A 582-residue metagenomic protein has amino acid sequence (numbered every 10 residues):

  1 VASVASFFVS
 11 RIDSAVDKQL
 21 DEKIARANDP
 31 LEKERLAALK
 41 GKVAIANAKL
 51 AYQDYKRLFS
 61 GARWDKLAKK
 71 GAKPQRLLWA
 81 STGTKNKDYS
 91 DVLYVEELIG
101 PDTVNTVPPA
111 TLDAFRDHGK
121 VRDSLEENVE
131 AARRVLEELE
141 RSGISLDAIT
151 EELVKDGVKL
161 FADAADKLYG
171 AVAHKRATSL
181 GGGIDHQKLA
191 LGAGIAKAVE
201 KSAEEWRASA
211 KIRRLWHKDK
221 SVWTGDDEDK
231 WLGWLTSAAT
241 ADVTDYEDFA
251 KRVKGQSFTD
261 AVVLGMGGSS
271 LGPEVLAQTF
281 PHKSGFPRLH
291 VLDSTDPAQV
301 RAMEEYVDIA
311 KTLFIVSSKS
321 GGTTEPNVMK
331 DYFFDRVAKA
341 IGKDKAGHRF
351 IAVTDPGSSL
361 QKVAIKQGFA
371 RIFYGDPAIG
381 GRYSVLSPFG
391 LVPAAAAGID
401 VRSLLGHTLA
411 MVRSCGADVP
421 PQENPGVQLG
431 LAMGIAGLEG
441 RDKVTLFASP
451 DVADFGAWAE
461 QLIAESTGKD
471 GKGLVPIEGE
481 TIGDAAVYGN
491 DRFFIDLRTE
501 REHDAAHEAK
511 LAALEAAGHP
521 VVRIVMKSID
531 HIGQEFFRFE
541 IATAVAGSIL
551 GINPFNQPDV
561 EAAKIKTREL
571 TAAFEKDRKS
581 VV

Functional and structural regions predicted by a protein language model:
V1-A110: Catalytic alpha/beta core domains of metabolic enzymes, predominantly
A2-S3, A68, K73-L77, D260 (+6 more regions): Residue-level recognition of the N-termini of beta-strands and the immediately preceding loop/turn
A72-A177: Flexible, acidic glycine-rich loops studded with aromatic residues
L98-V135, G471-D484, R492-G533: Structured mid-domain segments that build the active-site/substrate or prosthetic-cofactor binding neighborhood
G181-G255, A509-K510, R523, G533 (+2 more regions): Extended, charge-enriched "interface" segments that sit outside catalytic cores
D248-V419, F493, L497-E500, A509-A516 (+1 more regions): Glycine-rich phosphate-binding loops that contact phosphosugars or nucleotide phosphates
K339-F494, E500-D504, Q534, R538-V582: Active-site phosphate/pyrophosphate-binding segments
